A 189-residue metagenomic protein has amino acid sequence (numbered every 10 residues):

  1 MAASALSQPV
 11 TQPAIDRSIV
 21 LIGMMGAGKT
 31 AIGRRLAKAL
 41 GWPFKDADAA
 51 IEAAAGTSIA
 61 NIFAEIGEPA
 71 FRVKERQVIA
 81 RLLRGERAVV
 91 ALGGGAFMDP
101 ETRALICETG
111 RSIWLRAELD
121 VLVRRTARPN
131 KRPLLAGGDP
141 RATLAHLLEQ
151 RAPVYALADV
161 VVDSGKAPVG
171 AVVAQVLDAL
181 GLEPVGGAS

Functional and structural regions predicted by a protein language model:
A2-A14, R35, A39, E149-S189: NTP-dependent small-molecule kinase module
L21: Hydrophobic anchor at the beta1->P-loop junction of P-loop NTPases
G26: Walker A (P-loop) phosphate-binding loop of P-loop NTPases
K29: Conserved lysine of the Walker
I32: Hydrophobic positions on the alpha1 helix immediately C-terminal to the Walker A/P-loop
P43-C107, K131-R132, A145, V154: ATP-dependent small-molecule kinase phosphotransfer cores that center on conserved nucleotide phosphate-binding segments
G94-F97, E118-D120, A167-P168: Short glycine-rich anion-binding loops that position phosphate/pyrophosphate groups of nucleotides and phosphorylated
E108-P153: A glycine- and Lys/Arg-enriched "phosphate-lid" helix/loop adjacent to the NTP-binding pocket of small-molecule kinases
